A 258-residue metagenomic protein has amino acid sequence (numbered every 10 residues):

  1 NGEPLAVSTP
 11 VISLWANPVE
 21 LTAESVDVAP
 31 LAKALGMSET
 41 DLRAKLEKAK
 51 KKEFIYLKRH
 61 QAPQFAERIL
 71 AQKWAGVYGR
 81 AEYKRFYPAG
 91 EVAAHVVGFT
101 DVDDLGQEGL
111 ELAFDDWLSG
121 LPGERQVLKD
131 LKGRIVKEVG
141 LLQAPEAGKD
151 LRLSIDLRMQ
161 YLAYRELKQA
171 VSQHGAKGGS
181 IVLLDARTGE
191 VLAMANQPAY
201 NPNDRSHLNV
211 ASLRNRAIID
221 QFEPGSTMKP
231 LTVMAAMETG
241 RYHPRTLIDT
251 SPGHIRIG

Functional and structural regions predicted by a protein language model:
N1-V19, P88-A89: N-terminal single-stranded DNA-binding subdomain of primase/primase-helicase replication proteins
N1-V7, L21-A23, A29-L42, W74-G79 (+7 more regions): Bacterial peptidoglycan biogenesis and beta-lactam-recognition machinery
V11, S25-A32, A66, L70 (+7 more regions): Extracytoplasmic/secreted envelope proteins and their assembly/folding machinery, especially bacterial periplasmic
S13-V28, A199-N215: A short, polar/charged loop-to-alpha-helix boundary motif
A16, E20, A29-L35, K45-G148: Small/polar-residue-rich segments within soluble enzyme cores
A23, L57, Q61, G106 (+3 more regions): Catalytic cores of large soluble enzymes that bind and process phosphate-bearing ligands
A93-H95, E190, P230-L231: Short, solvent-exposed alpha-helical surface patches in non-cytosolic proteins
A144-R187, P202-G258: Active-site loop and adjoining helix of the penicillin-binding protein/serine DD-peptidase-beta-lactamase fold
